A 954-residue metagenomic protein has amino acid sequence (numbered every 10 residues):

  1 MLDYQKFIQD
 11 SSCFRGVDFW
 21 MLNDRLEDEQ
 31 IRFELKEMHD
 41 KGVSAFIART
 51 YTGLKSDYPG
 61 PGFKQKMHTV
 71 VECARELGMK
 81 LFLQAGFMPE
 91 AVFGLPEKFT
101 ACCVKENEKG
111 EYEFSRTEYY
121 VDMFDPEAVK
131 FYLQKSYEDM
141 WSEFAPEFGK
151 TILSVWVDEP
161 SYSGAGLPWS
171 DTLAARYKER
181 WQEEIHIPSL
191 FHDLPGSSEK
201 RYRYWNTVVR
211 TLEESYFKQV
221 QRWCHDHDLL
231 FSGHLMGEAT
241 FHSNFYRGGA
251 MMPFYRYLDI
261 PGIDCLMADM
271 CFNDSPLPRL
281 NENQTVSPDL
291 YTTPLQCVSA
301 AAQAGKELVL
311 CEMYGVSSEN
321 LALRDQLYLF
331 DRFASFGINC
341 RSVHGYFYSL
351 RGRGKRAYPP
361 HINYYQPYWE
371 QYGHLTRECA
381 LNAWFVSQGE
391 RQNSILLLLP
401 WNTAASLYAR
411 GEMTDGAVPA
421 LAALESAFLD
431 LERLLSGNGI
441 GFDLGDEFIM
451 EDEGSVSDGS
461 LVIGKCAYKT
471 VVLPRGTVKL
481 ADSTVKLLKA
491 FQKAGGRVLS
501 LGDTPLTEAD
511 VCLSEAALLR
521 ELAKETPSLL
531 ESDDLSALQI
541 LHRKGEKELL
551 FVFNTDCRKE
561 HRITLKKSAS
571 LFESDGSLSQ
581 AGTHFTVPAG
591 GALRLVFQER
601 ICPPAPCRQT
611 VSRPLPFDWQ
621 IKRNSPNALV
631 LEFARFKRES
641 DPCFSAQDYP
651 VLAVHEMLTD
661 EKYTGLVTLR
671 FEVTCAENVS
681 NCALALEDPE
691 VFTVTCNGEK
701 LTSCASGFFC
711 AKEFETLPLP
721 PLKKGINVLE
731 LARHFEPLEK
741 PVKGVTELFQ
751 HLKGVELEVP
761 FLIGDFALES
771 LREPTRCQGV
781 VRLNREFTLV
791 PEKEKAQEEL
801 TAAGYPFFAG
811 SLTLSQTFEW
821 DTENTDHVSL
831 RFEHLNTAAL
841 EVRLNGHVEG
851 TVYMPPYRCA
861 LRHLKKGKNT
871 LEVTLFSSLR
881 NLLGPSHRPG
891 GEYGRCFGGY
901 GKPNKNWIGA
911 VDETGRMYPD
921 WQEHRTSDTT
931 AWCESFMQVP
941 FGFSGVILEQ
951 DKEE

Functional and structural regions predicted by a protein language model:
K6, D10-V17, M21, E27-F33 (+12 more regions): Carbohydrate-binding surfaces of carbohydrate-active enzymes
G86-P96, I601-F617, H734-P774, F876-D951: Glycine/proline-rich low-complexity spacer/linker segments in large multi-domain proteins
E90-P146: Catalytic and substrate-binding clefts that recognize carbohydrates or anionic sugar/phosphate headgroups
G110-E118, L593-F597, V728-A732, T870-V873: Short, aromatic- and glycine-rich surface loops/edge beta-strands on solvent-exposed regions
G459, P474, S483-L487, F709-P718 (+4 more regions): C-terminal structured "cap/appendage" subdomains that terminate the fold
